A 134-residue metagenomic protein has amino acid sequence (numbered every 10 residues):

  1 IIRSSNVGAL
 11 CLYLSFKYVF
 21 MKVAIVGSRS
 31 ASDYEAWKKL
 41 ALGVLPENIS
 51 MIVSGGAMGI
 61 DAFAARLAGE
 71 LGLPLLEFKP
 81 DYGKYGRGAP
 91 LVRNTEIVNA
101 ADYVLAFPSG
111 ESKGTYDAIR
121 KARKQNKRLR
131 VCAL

Functional and structural regions predicted by a protein language model:
S4-S5, S15: Serine residues within intrinsically disordered or low-complexity segments
L14-Y18, L71: Generic low-complexity, intrinsically disordered sequence content enriched in small uncharged/hydrophobic residues
K22, R29-L134: Acidic/glycine-enriched connector segments
